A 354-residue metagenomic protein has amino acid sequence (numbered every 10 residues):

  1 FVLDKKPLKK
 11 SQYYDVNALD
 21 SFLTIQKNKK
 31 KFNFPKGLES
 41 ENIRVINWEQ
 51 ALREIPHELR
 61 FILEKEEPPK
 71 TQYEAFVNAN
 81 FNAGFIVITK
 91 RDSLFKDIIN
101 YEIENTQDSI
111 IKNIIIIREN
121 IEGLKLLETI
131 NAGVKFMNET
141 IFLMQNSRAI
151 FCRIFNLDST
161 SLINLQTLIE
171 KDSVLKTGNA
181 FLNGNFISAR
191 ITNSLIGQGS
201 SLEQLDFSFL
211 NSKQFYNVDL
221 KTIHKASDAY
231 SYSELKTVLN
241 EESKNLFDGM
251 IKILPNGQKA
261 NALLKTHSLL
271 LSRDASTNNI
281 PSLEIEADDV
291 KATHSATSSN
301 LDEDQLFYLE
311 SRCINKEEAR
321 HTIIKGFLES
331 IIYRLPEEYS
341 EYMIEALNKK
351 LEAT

Functional and structural regions predicted by a protein language model:
F1-A83, K90, L94: N-terminal amphipathic, basic helical "cap/leader" segment at the start of enzyme domains
V2-L8, F327-E337: Short arginine-rich
L63-F307, S311-I314, P336-T354: Conserved beta-strand/loop scaffold segments within soluble protein domains that form the structured core and edges
Y308-C313, E318-E329: Extended amphipathic alpha-helical segments enriched in small hydrophobics
